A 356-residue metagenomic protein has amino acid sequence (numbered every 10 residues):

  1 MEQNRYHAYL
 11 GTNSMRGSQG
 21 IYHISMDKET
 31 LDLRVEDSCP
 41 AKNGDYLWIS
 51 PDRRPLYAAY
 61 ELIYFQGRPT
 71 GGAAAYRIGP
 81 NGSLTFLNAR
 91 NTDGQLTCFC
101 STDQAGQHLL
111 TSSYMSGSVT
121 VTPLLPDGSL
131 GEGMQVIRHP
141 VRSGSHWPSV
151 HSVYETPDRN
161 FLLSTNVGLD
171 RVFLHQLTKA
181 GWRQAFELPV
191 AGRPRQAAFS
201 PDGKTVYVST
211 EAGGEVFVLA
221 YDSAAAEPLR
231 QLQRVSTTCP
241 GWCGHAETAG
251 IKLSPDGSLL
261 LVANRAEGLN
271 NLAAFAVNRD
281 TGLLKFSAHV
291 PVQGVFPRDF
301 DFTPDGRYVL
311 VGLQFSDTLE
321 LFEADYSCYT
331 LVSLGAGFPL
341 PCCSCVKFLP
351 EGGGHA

Functional and structural regions predicted by a protein language model:
S14-G17, L62-G67, M115-S118, L169-R171 (+3 more regions): Short glycine/acidic-enriched loop and turn motifs that connect beta-strands
I24-L31, Y76-S83, V121-G131, Q176-G181 (+3 more regions): Short loop/turn segments immediately following beta-strands, especially the blade-tip and inter-blade linker loops
R34-P40, T85-N91, M134-G144, G181-L188 (+3 more regions): A short beta-strand motif characteristic of beta-propeller blades
K42-P51, D93-Q104, H139-R159, P189-G203 (+3 more regions): Beta-rich, blade/repeat-based domains predominating in secreted/periplasmic proteins but also intracellular
L84-S152: Asp-box/WD-like beta-propeller blade repeats and closely related beta-sheet repeat scaffolds
R159-E215: Loop-centered beta-sheet repeat module
A246-T281, K285-G312: Loop/turn-rich, solvent-exposed surfaces of beta-rich toroidal or solenoidal domains
